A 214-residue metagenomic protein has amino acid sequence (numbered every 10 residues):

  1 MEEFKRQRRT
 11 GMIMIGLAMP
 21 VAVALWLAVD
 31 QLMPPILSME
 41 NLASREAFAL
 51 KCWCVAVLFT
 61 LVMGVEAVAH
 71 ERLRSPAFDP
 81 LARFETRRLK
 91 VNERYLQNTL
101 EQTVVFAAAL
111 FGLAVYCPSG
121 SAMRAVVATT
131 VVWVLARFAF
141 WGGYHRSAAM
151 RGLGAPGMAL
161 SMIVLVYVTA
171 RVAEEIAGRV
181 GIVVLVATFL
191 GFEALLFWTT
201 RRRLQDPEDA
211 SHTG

Functional and structural regions predicted by a protein language model:
E2-L58: Long, highly hydrophobic alpha-helical transmembrane signal-anchor segments
M14-Q31, V57-V68, V166, V184-R201: Hydrophobic core of alpha-helical transmembrane segments in multi-pass integral membrane proteins
P20-V21, R87, L153-V168: Small-residue-rich segments of transmembrane alpha-helices in multi-pass membrane proteins, especially helix faces
V23-A28, M162-G178: Hydrophobic alpha-helical transmembrane segments in multi-pass integral membrane proteins
A43-M63, L110, C117, A125-T129: Alpha-helical transmembrane segments
V62-T86: Membrane-helix interface/capping segments
Q97-G112, I163: Core segments of transmembrane alpha-helices that mediate helix-helix packing or line hydrophobic substrate/ligand
V126-S161: Alpha-helical transmembrane segments and their immediate juxtamembrane interface regions
